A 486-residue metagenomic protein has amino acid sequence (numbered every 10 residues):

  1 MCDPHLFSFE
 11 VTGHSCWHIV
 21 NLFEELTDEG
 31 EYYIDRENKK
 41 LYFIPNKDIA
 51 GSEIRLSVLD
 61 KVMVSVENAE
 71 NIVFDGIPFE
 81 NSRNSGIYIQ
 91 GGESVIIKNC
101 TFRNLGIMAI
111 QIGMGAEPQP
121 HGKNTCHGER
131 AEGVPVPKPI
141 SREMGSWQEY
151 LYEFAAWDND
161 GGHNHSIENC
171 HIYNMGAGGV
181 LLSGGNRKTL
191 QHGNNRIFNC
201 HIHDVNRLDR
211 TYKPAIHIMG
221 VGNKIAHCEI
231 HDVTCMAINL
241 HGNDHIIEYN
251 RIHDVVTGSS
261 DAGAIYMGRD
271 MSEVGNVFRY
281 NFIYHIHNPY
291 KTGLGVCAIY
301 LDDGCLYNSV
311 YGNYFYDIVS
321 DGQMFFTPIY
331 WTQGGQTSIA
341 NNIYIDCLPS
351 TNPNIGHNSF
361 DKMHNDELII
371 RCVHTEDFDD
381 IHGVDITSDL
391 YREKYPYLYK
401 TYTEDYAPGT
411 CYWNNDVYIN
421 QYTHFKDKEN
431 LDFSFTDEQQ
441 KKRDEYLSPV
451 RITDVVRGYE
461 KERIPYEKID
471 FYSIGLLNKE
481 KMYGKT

Functional and structural regions predicted by a protein language model:
M1-T486: Extracellular parallel beta-helix/beta-solenoid repeat domains
